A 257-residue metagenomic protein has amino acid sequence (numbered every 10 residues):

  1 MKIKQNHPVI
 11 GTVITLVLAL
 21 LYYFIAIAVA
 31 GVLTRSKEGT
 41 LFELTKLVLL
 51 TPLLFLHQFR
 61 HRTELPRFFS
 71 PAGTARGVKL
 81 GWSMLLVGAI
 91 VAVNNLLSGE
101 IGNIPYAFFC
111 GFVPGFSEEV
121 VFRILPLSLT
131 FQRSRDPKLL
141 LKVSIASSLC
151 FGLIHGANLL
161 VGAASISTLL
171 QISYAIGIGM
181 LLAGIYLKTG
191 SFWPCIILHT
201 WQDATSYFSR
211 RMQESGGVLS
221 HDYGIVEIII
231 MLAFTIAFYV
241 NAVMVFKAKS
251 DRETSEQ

Functional and structural regions predicted by a protein language model:
K2-Q5, N95-P105, S134-P137: Helix-boundary and loop/linker segments of multi-pass membrane transporters
Q5-R60, V78-L86, P105-Y106, C110 (+1 more regions): Alpha-helical transmembrane segments in multi-pass membrane proteins
I25-T34, A92-N103, G156-A163, S209-G216: Juxtamembrane "helix-exit" motif on the non-cytosolic side of transmembrane helices
K37-E43, T200-Q257: C-terminal membrane module of polytopic membrane proteins
F55-E64, A92-V93, F131-S134, L187 (+1 more regions): Structural signal for the C-terminal ends of transmembrane alpha-helices and the immediately following loop
L86-V91, L140-G156: Small-polar-interrupted transmembrane alpha-helices in polytopic inner-membrane proteins
V120-A146, G184-S191: Membrane-interface helix/loop boundary segments of multi-pass membrane proteins
T168-V226: Functionally important transmembrane alpha-helices
